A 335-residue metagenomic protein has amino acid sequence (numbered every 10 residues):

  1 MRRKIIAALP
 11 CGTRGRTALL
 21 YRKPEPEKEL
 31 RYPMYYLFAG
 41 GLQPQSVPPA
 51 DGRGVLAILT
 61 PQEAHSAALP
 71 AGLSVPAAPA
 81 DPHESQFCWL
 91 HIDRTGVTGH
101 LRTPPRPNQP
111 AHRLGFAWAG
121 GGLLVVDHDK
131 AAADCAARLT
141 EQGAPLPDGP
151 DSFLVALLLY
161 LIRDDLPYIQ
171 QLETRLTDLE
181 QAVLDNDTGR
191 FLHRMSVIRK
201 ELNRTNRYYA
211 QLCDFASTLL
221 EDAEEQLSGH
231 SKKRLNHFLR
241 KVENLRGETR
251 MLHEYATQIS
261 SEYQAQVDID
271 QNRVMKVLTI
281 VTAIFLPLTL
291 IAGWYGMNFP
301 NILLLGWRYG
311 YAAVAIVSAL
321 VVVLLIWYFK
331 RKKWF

Functional and structural regions predicted by a protein language model:
R2, I6, E243-F335: Hydrophobic alpha-helical transmembrane segments and their immediately adjacent juxtamembrane loops
R2-E221, K241-N244, W334-F335: Peripheral, non-transmembrane regulatory/ligand-interaction domains of membrane transport proteins
D134-A136, E141-G143, R175, E201 (+6 more regions): Generic alpha-helical propensity signal that fires on short helical segments and nearby coil/disordered stretches
L184, F191, A210, S217 (+6 more regions): Alpha-helical coiled-coil oligomerization motifs
N186, Q226-G229, E254, T289: Non-transmembrane, extramembrane segments of multi-pass ion/lipid transporters
L192-S196, G229-K232, N236: Short, charged, amphipathic alpha-helical segments
A223-G229, L304, Y309: Membrane interface segments of multi-pass transport proteins and intramembrane proteases
S231-E243, T249: Membrane-helix boundary elements
